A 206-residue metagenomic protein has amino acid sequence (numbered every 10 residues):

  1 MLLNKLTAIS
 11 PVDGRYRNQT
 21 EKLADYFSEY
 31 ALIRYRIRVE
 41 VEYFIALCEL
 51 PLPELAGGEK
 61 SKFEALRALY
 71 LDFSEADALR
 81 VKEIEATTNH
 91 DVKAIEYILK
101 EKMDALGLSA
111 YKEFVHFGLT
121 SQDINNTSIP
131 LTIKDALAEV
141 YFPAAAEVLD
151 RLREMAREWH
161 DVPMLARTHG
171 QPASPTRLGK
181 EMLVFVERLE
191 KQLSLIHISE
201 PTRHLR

Functional and structural regions predicted by a protein language model:
M1-R15, D104-I124, R157: Acidic, low-complexity proline/glycine-rich segments
M1-T88: Acidic/polar, glycine-rich intrinsically disordered N-terminal extensions of enzymes
Y30, V81-A86, G170-F185: Alpha-helical scaffold segments that form or flank carboxylate-/histidine-based iron centers
L47, E96, M103, Y141 (+4 more regions): A structural signal for well-ordered alpha-helices, especially hydrophobic packing surfaces of coiled-coils
A76-G107: N-terminal low-complexity, intrinsically disordered segments
I124-S174, L178: Long, non-coiled-coil amphipathic alpha-helical linker/lever segments that couple catalytic cores to other domains
I196-R206: Single conserved hydrophobic/aromatic residue that forms the stacking wall/gate of nucleotide- or nucleobase-binding
